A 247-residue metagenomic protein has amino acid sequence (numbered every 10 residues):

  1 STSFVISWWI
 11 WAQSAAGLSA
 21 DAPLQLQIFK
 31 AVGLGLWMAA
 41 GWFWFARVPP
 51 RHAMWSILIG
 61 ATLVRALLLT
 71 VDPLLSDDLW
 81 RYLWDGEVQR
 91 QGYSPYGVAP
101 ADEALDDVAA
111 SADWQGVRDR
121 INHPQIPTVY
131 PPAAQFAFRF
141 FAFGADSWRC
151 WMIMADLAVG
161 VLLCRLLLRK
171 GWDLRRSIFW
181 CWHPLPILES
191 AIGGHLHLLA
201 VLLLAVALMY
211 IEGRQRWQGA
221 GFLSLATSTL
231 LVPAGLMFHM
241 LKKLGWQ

Functional and structural regions predicted by a protein language model:
S1-L67, L168: Start-transfer (signal-anchor) and selected internal transmembrane alpha helices of multi-pass inner/ER membrane
I28-W37, C150-A158, L198-V206, A226-V232: Membrane-embedded alpha-helical segments of multi-pass membrane proteins, especially the transmembrane helices
M38-A46, F140, D146-K170, L174 (+2 more regions): Transmembrane-helix motifs of polytopic, lipid-linked glycan transferases
P50-M54, D146, K170-R176, G213-G219 (+1 more regions): Membrane-helix interface segments
R51-W151: Intramembrane catalytic core of multi-pass membrane enzymes that act on lipidic substrates
G160-R165, L199-Q215: Specific aromatic-rich, kink-prone transmembrane helix
C181, I187-S190, A205-Y210, R216-L241: Membrane-interface alpha helices of multi-pass inner-membrane proteins
A191-L199: Short acidic/glycine- and proline-prone juxtamembrane loop motifs at membrane-interface regions of multi-pass membrane
